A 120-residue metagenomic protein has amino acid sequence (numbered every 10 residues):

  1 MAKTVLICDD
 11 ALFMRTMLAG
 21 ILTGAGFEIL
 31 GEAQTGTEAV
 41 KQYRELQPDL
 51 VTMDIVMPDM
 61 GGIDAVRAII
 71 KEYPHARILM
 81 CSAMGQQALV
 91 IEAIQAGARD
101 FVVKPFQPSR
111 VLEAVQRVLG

Functional and structural regions predicted by a protein language model:
C8-D9, A33, V51: Conserved sequence signature across two-component system core domains
L12-G31: Two-component/phosphorelay signaling modules centered on CheY-like receiver
T35-E38, G61-D64: Acidic catalytic/metal-coordinating carboxylates
L46-T52: Active-site beta3 strand of CheY-like receiver
P58, Q86: The feature encodes the CheY-like receiver
A88, F106-V115: C-terminal output helix
